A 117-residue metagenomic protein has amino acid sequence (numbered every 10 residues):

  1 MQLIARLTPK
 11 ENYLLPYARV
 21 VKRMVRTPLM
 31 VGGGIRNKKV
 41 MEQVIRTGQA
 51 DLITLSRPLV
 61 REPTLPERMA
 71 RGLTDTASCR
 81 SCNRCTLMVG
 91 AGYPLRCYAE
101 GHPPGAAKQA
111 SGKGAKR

Functional and structural regions predicted by a protein language model:
M1-R117: Flavin-dependent oxidoreductase catalytic cores
